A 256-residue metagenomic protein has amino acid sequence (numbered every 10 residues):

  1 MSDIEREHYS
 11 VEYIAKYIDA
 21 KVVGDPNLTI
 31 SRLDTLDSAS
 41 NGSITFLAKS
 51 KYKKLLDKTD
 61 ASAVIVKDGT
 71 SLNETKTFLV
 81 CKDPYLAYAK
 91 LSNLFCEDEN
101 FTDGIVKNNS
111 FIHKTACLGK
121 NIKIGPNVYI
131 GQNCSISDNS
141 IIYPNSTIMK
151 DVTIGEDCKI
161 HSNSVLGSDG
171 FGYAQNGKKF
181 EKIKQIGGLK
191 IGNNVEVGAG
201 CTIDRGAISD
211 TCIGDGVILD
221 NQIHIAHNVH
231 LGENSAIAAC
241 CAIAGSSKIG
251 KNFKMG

Functional and structural regions predicted by a protein language model:
M1-N109, V152, D157, N163-S164 (+2 more regions): Terminal amphipathic alpha-helical/low-complexity segments used for targeting or macromolecular assembly
F46, I105-G256: Structural signal for interior beta-strand "rungs" in well-ordered beta-sheet cores of soluble enzyme domains
